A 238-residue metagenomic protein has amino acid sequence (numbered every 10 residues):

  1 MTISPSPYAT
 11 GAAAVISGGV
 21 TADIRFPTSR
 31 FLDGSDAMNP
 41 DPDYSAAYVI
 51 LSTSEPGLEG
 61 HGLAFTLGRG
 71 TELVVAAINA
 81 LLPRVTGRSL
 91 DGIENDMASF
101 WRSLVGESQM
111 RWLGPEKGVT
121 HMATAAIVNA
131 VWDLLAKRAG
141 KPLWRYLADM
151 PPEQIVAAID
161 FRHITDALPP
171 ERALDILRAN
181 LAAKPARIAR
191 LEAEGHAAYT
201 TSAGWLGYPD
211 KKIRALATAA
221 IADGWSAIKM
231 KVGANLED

Functional and structural regions predicted by a protein language model:
T2-D238: N-terminal capping/lid subdomain adjacent to the active-site entrance of alpha/beta enzymes
